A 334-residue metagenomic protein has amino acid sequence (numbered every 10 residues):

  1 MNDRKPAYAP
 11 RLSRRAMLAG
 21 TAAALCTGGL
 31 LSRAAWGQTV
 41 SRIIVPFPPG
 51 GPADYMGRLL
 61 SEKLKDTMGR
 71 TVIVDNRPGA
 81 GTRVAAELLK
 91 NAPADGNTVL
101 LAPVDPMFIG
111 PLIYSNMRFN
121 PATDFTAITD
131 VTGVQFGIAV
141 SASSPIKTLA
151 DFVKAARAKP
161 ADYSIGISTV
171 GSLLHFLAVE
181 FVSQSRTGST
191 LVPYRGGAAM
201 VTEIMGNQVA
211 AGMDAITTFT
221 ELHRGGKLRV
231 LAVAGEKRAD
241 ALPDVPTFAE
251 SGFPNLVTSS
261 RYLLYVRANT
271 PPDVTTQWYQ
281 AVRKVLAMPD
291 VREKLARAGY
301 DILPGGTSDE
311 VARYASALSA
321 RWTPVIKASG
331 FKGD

Functional and structural regions predicted by a protein language model:
M1-L12, A16-G29: N-terminal secretory signal peptides
L30-I43, P93-T98, V153-Y163, R224-G225 (+2 more regions): Immediate post-signal peptide segment of exported/extracytoplasmic ligand-binding proteins
A35-A122, D162, R186-A210, G305 (+1 more regions): N-terminal (or domain-start) structured segment
N91-N97, L112-A199, F248, R261-K294: Hinge/capping helix and adjacent helix->loop/strand transition within the periplasmic-binding protein
D105-N116, E180-Q184, A211-V245: A ligand-binding cleft/hinge motif common to bilobed small-molecule-binding domains
S183-S185, E250, P272-D334: An extracytoplasmic/periplasmic, membrane-proximal ligand-sensing/linker region
F219-M288, A317-A320, V325: C-terminal lobe and pocket-closing loops of periplasmic/extracytoplasmic Venus-flytrap solute-binding proteins
